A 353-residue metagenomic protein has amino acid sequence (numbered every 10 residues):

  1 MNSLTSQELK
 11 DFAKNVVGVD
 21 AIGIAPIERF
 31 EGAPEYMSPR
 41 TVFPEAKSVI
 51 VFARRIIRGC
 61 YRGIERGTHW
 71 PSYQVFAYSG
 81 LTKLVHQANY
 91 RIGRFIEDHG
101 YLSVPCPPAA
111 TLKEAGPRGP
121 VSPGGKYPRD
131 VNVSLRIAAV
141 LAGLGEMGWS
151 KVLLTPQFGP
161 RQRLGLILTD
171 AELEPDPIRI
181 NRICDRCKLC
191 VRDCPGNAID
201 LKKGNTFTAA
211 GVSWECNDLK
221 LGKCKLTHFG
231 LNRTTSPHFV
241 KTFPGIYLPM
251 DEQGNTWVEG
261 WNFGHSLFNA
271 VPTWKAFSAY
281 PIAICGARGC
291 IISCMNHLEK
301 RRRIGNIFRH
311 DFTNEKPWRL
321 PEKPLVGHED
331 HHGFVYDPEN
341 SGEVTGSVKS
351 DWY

Functional and structural regions predicted by a protein language model:
M1-Y90: Non-catalytic, usually N-terminal nucleic-acid engagement modules in DNA/RNA processing proteins
E28, I56, L173, D200 (+1 more regions): Flexible, active-site-proximal loop/turn residues at the rims of small-molecule/cofactor binding pockets and catalytic
A33, Q74-V75, L81-N296, D311-T313: Catalytic cores of enzyme domains
Y61-G63, T234-V240, R301-I307, Y353: Short conserved micro-motifs at the rims of enzyme active sites and ligand-binding pockets
I292, K300-D330: C-terminal/domain-terminus segments
H331-V335: Charge-rich alpha-helical segments
E339-S341: A cross-kingdom feature that marks long, compositionally biased intrinsically disordered regions
E343-Y353: Intrinsically disordered, low-structural-confidence terminal and linker regions
